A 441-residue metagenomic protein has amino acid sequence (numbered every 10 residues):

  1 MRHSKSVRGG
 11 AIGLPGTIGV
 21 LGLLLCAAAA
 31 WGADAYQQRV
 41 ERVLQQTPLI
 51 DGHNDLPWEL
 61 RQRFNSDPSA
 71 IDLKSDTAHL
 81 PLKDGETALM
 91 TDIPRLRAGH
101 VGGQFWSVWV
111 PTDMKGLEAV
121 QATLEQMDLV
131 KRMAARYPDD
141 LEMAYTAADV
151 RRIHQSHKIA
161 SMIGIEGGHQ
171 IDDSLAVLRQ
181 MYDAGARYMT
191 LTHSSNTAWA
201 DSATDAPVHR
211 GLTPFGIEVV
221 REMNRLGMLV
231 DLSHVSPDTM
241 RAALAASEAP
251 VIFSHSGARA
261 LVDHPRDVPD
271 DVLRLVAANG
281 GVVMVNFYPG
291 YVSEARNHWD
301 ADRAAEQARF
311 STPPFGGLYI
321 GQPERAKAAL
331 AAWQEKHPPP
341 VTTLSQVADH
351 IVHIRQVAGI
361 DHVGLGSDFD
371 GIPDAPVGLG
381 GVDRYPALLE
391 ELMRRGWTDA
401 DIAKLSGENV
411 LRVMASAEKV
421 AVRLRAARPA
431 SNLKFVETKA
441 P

Functional and structural regions predicted by a protein language model:
M1-L14: N-terminal secretory signal peptides that target proteins for export/translocation
G13-A28: Bacterial N-terminal signal peptides
W31-R210, D263-P441: N-terminal hydrophobic targeting/anchoring segments and the immediately downstream early-domain regions of hydrolases
L49-L56, V235, F253-G257: Histidine-centered catalytic micro-motifs
A70-D72, L244-G257: A short alpha/beta connector and helix-capping loop motif
S174-L178, T239-A249: Distinct, well-ordered alpha-helical segments
H209-N224, A243-V251: Alpha-helix-loop-beta-strand connector modules within alpha/beta enzyme cores
E218-L232, S236-A242, V272-A278, H353: Substrate-binding cleft of carbohydrate-active enzyme catalytic domains
